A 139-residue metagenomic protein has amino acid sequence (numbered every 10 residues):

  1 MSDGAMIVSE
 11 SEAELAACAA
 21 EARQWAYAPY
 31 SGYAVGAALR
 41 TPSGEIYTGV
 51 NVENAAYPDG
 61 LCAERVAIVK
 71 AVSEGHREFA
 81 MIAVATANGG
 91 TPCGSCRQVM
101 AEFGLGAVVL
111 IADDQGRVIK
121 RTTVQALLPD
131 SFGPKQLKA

Functional and structural regions predicted by a protein language model:
M1-A17, R77, D114, A139: Short, compositionally biased leader-like segments
V8, E12-L15, A19, G89 (+2 more regions): Generic structural signal for well-ordered, non-membrane alpha-helical segments in soluble metabolic enzymes
E14-Y30: Short, basic/aromatic recognition patches
A19, A37-A38, A67, A71: Small-residue (primarily alanine) positions within well-ordered alpha-helices, especially packing/interaction faces
Y30-G32, C93: Short solvent-exposed loop/turn micro-motifs enriched in small/polar/acidic residues
G32-T41: Short beta-strand scaffold segments in enzyme catalytic cores
T48-Q136: Zn2+-dependent cytidine deaminase-like catalytic core
